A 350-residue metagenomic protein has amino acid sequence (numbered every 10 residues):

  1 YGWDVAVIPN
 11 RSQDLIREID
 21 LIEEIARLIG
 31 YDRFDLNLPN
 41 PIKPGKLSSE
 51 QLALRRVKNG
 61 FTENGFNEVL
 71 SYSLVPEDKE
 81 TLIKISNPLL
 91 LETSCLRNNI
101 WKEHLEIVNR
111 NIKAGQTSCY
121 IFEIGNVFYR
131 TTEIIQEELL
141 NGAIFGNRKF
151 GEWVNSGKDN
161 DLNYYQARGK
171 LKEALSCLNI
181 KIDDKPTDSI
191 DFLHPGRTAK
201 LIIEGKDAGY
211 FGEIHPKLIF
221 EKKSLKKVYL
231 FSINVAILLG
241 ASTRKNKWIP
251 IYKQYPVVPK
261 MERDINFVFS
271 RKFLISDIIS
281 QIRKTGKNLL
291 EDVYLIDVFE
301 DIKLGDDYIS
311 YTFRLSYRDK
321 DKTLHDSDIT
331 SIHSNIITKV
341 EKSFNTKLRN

Functional and structural regions predicted by a protein language model:
Y1-F122, Y129, S316-R318, D328 (+1 more regions): Extended, well-folded interaction surfaces typified by the phenylalanyl-tRNA synthetase beta subunit core
Y1-V5, I112-G115, I121, V127-T132 (+2 more regions): Long hydrophobic segments that form regular secondary structure
G2-S12, L36-S49, I83-L90, Q136-K158 (+3 more regions): Short, hydrophobic beta-strand segments
W3, P9-Q13, L74-P76, L90-L91 (+9 more regions): Short, glycine-/Ser/Thr-/acidic-enriched flexible segments
D20, E68-V69, N98-F145, P216 (+3 more regions): Conserved alpha/beta core surface patches that mediate binding of polyanionic ligands
I25-R33, V75-E77, T132-N147, A241-V258 (+1 more regions): A glycine-rich, aromatic-flanked flexible loop/lid motif
V57, E133-G142, L175, F344-N350: Charged/polar, low-hydrophobicity segments characteristic of intrinsically disordered regions and flexible loops
V154-N350: A carboxyl-terminal module marker
